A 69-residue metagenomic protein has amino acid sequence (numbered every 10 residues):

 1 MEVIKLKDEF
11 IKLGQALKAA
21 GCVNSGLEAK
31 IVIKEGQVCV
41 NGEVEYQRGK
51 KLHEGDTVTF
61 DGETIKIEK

Functional and structural regions predicted by a protein language model:
M1-I11: A detector for short, charged/polar N-terminal pre-domain segments
V3, T57-K69: A positively charged, amphipathic N-terminal helix/segment that binds anionic biomolecules
E9-E54: A basic, amphipathic helix-loop patch mediating RNA/tRNA/ribosome contacts
